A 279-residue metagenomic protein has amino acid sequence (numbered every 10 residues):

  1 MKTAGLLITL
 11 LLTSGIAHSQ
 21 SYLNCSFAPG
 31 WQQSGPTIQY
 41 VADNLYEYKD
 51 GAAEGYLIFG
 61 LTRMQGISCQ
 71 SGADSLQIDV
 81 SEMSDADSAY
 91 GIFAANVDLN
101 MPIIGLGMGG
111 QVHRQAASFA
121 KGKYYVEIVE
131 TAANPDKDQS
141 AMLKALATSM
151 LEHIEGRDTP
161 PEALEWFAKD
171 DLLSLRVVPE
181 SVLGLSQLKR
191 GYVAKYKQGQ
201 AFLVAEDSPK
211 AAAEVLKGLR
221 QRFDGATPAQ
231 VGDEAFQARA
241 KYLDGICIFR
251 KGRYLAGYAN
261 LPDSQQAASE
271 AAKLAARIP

Functional and structural regions predicted by a protein language model:
G5-G15: Bacterial N-terminal signal peptides
A17-S19: Boundary at the C-terminal end of the N-terminal hydrophobic targeting segment
S21, L172-K189, Y196, Y258-P262 (+1 more regions): Beta/coil-rich, acidic/histidine-enriched accessory regions frequently appended to metallopeptidases
C25-F59, E82-G122, P161-Y192, D207-F249: Short Gly/Thr-rich strand-loop-strand
T62-I67: Extended, charged coiled-coil "stalk/tether" helices of large eukaryotic trafficking and scaffold proteins, i.e.
G72, E82-I104, D136-D158, Q200-V231 (+1 more regions): Extended intrinsically disordered, low-complexity coil regions enriched in Ser, Thr, Gly, Ala and often Pro
Q77-V80, K123-T131, Q200-L203, R253-L261: Short, well-ordered beta-strand elements
V126-G184: A surface/extracellular/periplasmic glyco- and lipid-processing/surface-interacting theme
